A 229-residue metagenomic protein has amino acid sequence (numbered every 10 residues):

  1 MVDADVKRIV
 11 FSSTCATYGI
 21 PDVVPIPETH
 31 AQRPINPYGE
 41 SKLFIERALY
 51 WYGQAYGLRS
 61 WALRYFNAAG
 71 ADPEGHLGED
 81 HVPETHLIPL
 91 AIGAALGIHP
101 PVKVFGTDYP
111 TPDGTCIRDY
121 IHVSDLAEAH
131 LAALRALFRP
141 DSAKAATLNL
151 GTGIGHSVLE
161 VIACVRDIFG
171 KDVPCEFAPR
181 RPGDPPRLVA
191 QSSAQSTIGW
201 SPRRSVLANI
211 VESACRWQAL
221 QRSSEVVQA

Functional and structural regions predicted by a protein language model:
M1, I26-T29, P140-S142, P202: Structural motif
D3, K7-R8, T17-N67, E74-H86: Catalytic helix-loop patch of NAD(P)-dependent Rossmann-fold dehydrogenases
F11, A62-R64, N149-G151: Short beta-strand segments
T14: Residue(s) in the substrate-gating loop at a strand-loop-helix junction that position the organic substrate next
Y18, A69, I154-H156: Feature marks short, surface-exposed loop/turn motifs that line or immediately flank catalytic pockets and channel
G70-D72, T111: Short, acidic Gly/Pro/Ser/Thr-rich loop/turn segments
I88-A229: C-terminal substrate-binding subdomain of Rossmann-fold SDR/epimerase-dehydratase oxidoreductases
